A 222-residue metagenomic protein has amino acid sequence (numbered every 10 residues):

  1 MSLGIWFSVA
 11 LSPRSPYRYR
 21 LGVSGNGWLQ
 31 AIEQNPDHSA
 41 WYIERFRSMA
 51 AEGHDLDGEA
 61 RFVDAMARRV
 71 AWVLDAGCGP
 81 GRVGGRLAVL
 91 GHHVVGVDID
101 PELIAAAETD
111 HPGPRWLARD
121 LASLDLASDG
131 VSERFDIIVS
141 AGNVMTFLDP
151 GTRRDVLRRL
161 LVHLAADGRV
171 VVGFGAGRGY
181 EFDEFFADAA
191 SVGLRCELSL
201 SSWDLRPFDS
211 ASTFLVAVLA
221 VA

Functional and structural regions predicted by a protein language model:
P13-R69: Conserved class I S-adenosyl-L-methionine
V70-G79: Conserved class I S-adenosyl-L-methionine
P80-D125: Class I SAM-dependent methyltransferase SAM/SAH-binding core
L126-I137: A short acidic, Gly/Pro-enriched loop at the edge of an enzyme's catalytic core that lines a small-molecule cofactor
D136-G151: A short SAM/SAH-binding and catalytic strip from SAM-dependent methyltransferases
R154-A166: A short glycine-rich, Lys/Arg-flanked "PGG" loop and its adjoining helix->strand segment in the class I
D167-F174: Conserved beta-strand signature within the Rossmann-like core of class I S-adenosyl-L-methionine
L194-A222: Class I S-adenosyl-L-methionine
